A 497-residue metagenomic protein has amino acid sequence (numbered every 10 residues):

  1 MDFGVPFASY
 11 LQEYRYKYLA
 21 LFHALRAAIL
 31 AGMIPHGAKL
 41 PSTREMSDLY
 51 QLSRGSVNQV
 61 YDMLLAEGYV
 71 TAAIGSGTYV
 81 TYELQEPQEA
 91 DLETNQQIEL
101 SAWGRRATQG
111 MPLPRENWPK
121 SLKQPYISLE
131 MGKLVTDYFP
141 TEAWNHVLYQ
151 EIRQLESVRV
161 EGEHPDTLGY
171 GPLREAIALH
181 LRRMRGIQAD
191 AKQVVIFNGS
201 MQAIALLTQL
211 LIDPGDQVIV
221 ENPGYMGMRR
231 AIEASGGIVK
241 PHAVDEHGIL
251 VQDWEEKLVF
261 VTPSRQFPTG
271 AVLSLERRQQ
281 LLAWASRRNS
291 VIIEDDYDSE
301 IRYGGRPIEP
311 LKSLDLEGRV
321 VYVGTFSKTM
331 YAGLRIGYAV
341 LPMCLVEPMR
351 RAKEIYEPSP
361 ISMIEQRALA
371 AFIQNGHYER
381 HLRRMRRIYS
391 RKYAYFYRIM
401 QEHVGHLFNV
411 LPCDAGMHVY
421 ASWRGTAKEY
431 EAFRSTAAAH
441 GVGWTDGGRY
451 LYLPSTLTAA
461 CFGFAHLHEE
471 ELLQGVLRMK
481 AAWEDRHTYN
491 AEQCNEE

Functional and structural regions predicted by a protein language model:
M1-Y149, C344, R351-I361, A370-I373 (+8 more regions): N-terminal basic, amphipathic alpha-helical segments
L52, Y69, G237, S290 (+1 more regions): Short glycine/serine/threonine/alanine-rich loop segments
T71-A72, A189, W444: Short beta-strand "wing" residues that participate in macromolecule-binding interfaces
E130-M131, P241-A243, F260-T262, I293-D296 (+5 more regions): Short beta-strand segments
L148-R288, I293, E300-I301, R306-L314 (+3 more regions): Conserved core of the PLP fold type I
M228-R230, L281, I292, S299-R302 (+5 more regions): A generic "structured core" feature
V321-G324, K328-E402, V410-C413: PLP-dependent aminotransferase class I/II
